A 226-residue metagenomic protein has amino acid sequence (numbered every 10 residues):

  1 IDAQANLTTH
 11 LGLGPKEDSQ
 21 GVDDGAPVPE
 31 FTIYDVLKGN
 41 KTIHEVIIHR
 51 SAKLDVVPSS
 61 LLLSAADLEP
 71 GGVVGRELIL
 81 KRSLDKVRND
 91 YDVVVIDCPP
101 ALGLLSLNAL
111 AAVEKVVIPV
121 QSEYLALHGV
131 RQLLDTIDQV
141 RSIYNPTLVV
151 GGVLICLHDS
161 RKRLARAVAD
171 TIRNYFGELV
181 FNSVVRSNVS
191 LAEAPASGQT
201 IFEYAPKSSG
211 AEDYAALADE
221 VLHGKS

Functional and structural regions predicted by a protein language model:
I1-S226: P-loop NTP-binding core
